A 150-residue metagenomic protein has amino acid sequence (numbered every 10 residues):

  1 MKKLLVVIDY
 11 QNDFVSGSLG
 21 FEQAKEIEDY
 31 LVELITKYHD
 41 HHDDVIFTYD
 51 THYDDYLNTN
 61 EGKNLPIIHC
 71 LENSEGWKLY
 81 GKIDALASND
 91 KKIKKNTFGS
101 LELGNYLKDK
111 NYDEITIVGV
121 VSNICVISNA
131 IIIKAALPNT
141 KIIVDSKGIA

Functional and structural regions predicted by a protein language model:
M1-K2, H42, N111-I115, N139: A general structural motif
M1-K92, I143: Active-site acidic carboxylates
Q23, C125-V126: Secondary-structure boundary/capping motif
L34-K37, I127-L137: Histidine-anchored nucleotide/phosphate-binding helix
D50, F98, K147-I149: Active-site beta-loop-alpha junctions enriched in small/polar residues
L57-T59, L103-N105, S128-N129: Short, well-ordered secondary-structure micro-motifs
N73-I124: Internal catalytic-core helix/loop-beta-alpha segment that presents or stabilizes conserved functional determinants
T116-N123, T140-A150: A short glycine-rich beta-strand->turn/loop micro-motif centered on a GG-aromatic cluster
